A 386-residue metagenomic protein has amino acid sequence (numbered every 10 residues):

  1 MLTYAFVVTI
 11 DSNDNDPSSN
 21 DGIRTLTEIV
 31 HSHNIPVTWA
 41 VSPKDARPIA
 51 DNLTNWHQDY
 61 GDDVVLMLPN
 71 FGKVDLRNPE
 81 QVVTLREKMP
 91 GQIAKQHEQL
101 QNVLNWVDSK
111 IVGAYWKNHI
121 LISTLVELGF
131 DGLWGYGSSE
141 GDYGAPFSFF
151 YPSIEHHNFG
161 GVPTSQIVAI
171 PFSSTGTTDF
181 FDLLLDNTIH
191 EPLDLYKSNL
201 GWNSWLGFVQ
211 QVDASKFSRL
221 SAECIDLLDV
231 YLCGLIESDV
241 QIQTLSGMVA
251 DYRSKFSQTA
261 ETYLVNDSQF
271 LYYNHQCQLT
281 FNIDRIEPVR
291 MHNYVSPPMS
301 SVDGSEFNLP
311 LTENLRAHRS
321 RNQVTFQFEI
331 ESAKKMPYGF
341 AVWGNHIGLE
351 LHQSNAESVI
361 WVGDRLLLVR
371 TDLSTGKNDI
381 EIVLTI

Functional and structural regions predicted by a protein language model:
L2-H33, W106-V107, N118-H119, L128 (+1 more regions): Catalytic grooves of carbohydrate-active enzymes
P36, A40-L121, S139-A145, A169 (+2 more regions): Metal-dependent polysaccharide deacetylase catalytic core of the NodB/CE4 family, i.e., the active-site-bearing domain
V126-N158, F172-T177: His/Asp/Glu-enriched short active-site or ligand-binding loop at hydrolase and phosphoryl-transfer sites
Q241-S268, Y273: C-terminal regions of proteins
Q269-Y272, V324-E331: Short, well-ordered beta-strand segments enriched in hydrophobic/aromatic residues
L279-P297, F307, E329-L349: Surface-exposed beta-strand/loop patches in extracellular or lumenal glycoproteins
L351-L367: Solvent-exposed beta-strand/loop surfaces of large extracellular or lumenal domains
R365-I386: C-terminal beta-strand-rich structural cap/linker in extracellular carbohydrate-active enzymes
